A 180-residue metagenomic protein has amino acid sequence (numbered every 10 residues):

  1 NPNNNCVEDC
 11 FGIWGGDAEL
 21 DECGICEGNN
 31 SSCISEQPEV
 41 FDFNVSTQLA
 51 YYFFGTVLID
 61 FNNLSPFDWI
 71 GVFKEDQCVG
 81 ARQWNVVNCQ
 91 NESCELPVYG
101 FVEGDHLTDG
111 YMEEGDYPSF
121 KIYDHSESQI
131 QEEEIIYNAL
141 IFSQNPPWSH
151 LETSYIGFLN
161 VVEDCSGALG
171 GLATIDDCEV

Functional and structural regions predicted by a protein language model:
N1-V180: Primarily marks secretory-pathway-exposed extracellular/lumenal segments that are disulfide- and glycosylation-prone
